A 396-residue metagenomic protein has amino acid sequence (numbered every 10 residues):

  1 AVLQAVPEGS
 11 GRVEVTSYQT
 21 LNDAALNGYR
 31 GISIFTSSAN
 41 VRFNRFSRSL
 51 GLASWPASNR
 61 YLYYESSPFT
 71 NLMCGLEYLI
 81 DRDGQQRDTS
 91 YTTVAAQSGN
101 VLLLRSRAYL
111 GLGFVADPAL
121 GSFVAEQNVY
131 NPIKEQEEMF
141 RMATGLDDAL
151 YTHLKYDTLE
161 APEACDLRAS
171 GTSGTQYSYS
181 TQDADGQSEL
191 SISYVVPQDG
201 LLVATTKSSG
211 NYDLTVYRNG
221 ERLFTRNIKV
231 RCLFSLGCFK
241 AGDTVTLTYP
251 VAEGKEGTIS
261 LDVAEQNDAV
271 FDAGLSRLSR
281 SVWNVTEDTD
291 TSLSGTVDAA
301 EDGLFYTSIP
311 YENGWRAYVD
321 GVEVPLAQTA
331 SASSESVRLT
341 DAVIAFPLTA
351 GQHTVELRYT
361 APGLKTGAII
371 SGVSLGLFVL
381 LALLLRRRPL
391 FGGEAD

Functional and structural regions predicted by a protein language model:
A1-R168, G210-D213, Y217-L223, K229-E253: Conserved luminal/periplasmic juxtamembrane motif of membrane-embedded glycan-processing enzymes
T158-D396: Active-site-proximal, structured, solvent-exposed surfaces of multi-pass membrane proteins that position macromolecular
